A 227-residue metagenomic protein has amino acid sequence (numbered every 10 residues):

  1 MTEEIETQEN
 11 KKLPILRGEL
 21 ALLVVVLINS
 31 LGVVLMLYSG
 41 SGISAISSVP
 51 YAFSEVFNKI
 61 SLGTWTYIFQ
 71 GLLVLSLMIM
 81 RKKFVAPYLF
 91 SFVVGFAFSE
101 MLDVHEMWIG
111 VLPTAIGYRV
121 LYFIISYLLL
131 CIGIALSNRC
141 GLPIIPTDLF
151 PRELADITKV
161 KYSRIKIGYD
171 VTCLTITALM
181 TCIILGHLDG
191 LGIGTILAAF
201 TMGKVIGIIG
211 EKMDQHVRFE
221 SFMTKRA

Functional and structural regions predicted by a protein language model:
T2-A227: Core subunits and conserved enzymes of cellular information-processing and envelope-translocation systems across
